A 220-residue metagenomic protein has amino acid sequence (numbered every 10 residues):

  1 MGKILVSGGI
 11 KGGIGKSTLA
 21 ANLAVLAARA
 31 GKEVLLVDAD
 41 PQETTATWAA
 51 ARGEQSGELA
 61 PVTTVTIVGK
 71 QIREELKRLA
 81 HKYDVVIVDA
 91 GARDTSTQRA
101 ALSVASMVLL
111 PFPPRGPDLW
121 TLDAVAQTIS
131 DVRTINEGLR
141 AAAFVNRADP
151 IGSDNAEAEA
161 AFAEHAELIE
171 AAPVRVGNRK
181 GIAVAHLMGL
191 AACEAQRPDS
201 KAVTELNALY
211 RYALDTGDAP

Functional and structural regions predicted by a protein language model:
I4-I14, N22-S96, I135, H186-L187: P-loop/Walker-type NTP enzyme "switch/lid" segment
L19: Hydrophobic positions on the alpha1 helix immediately C-terminal to the Walker A/P-loop
L35-L36, V88, L110, A143-V145: Structural beta-sheet core signal
T97-G116: Inter-motif core of Ras-like GTPase G domains
L122-E137: Conserved C-terminal guanine-recognition region of P-loop GTPase G domains, centered on the G4
D149-P150, E159-A191: Beta-strand-loop-alpha "switch" segments that mediate conformational coupling across diverse proteins
H186-V203: C-terminal boundary of histidine-terminating zinc-finger modules
